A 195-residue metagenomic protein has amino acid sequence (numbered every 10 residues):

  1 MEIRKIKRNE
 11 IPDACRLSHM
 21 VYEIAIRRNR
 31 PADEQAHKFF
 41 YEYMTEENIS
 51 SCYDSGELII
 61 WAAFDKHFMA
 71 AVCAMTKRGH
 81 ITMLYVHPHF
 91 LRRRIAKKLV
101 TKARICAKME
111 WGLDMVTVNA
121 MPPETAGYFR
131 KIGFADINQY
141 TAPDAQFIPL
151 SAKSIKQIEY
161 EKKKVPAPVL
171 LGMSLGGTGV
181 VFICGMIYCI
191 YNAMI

Functional and structural regions predicted by a protein language model:
M1-P12, S154-K164, M173-S174, V181: Conserved N-terminal entry element of GNAT/NAT acetyltransferase domains
K5-R8, R16-H87, V100-K102, C106 (+2 more regions): Acetyl-CoA-dependent GNAT
F90, R94: Glycine-rich phosphate-binding loop
K97: Residues forming the Rossmann-fold NAD(P)(H) cofactor-binding site
A107-M121: Conserved GNAT acetyl-CoA-binding A-motif
T117-G127, D144: Conserved beta-strand-loop-alpha-helix junction that forms the acyl-donor binding cleft
R130-Q139: Conserved acetyl-CoA-binding loop of GNAT-fold acetyltransferases
M186-I195: Juxtamembrane boundary at the C-terminal end of a transmembrane helix
